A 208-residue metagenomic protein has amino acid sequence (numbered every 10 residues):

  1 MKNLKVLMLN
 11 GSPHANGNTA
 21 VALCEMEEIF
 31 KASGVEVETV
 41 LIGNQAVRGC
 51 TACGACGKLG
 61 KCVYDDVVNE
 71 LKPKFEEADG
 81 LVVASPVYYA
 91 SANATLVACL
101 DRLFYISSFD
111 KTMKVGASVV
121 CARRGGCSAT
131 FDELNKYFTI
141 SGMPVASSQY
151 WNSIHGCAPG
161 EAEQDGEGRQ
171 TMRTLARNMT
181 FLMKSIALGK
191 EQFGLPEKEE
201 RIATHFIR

Functional and structural regions predicted by a protein language model:
N3-S33: N-terminal beta1-alpha1 ligand-phosphate binding loop
L4, L59-Y150: Helix-loop-strand module that forms the ligand-binding subsite of alpha/beta enzymes
L4, P144-R208: Glycine-rich phosphate/pyrophosphate-binding loop and the adjoining helix
E28-V35, G80, F104-S108, T139-M143 (+1 more regions): Generic secondary-structure signature for well-ordered alpha-helical cores
V35-Q45: A short beta-strand-loop structural module common to alpha/beta enzyme folds
Q45-F75, I202-R208: Cysteine-cluster motifs in flexible loop/terminal segments that predominantly coordinate metals
